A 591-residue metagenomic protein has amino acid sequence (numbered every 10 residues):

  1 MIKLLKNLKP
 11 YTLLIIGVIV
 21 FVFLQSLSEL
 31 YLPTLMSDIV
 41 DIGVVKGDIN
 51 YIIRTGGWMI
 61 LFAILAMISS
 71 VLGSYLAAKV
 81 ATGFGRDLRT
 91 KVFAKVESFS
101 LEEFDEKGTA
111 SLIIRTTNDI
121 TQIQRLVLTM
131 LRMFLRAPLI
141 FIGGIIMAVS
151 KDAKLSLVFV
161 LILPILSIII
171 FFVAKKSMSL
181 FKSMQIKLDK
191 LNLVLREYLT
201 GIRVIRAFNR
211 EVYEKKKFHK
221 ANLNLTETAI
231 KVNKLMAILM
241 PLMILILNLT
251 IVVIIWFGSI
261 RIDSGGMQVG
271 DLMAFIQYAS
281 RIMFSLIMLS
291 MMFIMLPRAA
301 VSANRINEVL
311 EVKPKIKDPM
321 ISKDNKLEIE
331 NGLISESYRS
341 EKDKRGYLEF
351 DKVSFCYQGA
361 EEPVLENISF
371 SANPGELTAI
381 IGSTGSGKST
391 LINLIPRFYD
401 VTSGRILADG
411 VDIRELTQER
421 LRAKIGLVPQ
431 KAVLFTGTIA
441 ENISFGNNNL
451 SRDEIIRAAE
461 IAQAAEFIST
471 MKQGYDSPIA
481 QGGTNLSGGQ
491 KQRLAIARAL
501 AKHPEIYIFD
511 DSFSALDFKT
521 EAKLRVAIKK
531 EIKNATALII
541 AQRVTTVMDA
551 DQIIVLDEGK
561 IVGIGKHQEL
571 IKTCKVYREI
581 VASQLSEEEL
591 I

Functional and structural regions predicted by a protein language model:
M1-E29, M36, V44-I60, G73-A77 (+14 more regions): Membrane-integrated ABC transporters
P10, L14-L27, D38, I68 (+2 more regions): Transmembrane helices of ABC transporter permease
P10, S98-E102, N118-V127, L131 (+8 more regions): An intracellular "coupling" helix at the cytosolic face of ABC transporter transmembrane type-1 domains
F23-Y31, I64-V71, I123-L126, M130-I142 (+6 more regions): Hydrophobic alpha-helical transmembrane bundles that constitute the permease/transmembrane domains of multi-pass
V45-G47, T82, T90-I114, N118-I120 (+5 more regions): Short intracellular "coupling" helices and adjacent cytoplasmic loop segments at the cytosolic face of multi-pass
D48, I52, M147-L161, I170 (+2 more regions): Helix-loop-helix
K326-I591: ABC-type nucleotide-binding domain
